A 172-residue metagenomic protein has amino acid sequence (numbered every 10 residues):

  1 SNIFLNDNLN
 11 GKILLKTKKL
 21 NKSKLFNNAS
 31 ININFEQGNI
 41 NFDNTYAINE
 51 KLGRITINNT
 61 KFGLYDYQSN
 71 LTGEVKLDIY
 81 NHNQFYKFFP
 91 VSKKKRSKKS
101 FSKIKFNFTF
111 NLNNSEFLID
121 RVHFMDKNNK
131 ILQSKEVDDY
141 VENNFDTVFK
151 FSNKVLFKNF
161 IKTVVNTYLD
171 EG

Functional and structural regions predicted by a protein language model:
S1-G172: Membrane-proximal interfacial segments on either side of biological membranes
